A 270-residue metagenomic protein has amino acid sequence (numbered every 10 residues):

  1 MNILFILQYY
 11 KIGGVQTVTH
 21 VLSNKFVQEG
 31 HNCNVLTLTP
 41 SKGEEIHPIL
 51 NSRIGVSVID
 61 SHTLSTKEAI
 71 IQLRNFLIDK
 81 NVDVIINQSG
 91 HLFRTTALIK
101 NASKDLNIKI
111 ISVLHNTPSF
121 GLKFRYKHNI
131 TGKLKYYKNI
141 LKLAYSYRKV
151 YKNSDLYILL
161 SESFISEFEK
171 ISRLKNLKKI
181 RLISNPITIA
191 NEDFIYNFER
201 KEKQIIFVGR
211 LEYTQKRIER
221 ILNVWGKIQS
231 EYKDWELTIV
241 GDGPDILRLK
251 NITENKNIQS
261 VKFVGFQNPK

Functional and structural regions predicted by a protein language model:
I3, V84, S103-K127, L134-Y137: Active-site proximal beta-strand in glycosyltransferases
F5-I12, T19, K25-K67, R173-L174 (+2 more regions): N-terminal strand-loop element at the rim of the active site of nucleotide-sugar-dependent glycosyltransferases
Q16-V21, K203, E212-K227, P244-K250: A conserved mid-protein helix/loop that constitutes part of the nucleotide-sugar donor-binding site
G55-V58, L247-Q267: Nucleotide-activated donor-binding/catalytic signature segment of Leloir-type glycosyltransferases, i.e., the conserved
L64, E169-K170, L182-E202: Acidic anion/phosphate-binding donor-loop and adjacent secondary structure in glycosyltransferase catalytic cores
N87-T95, L114-T117: Short His-centered aromatic/hydrophobic patch
P118, S163-F164, L182-E192, N268: Short beta-strand->alpha-helix junction loop in the catalytic core of nucleotide-activated group-transfer enzymes
L141-K179, I189: A short, active-site helix/loop in glycosyltransferases that binds the activated sugar's phosphate group
